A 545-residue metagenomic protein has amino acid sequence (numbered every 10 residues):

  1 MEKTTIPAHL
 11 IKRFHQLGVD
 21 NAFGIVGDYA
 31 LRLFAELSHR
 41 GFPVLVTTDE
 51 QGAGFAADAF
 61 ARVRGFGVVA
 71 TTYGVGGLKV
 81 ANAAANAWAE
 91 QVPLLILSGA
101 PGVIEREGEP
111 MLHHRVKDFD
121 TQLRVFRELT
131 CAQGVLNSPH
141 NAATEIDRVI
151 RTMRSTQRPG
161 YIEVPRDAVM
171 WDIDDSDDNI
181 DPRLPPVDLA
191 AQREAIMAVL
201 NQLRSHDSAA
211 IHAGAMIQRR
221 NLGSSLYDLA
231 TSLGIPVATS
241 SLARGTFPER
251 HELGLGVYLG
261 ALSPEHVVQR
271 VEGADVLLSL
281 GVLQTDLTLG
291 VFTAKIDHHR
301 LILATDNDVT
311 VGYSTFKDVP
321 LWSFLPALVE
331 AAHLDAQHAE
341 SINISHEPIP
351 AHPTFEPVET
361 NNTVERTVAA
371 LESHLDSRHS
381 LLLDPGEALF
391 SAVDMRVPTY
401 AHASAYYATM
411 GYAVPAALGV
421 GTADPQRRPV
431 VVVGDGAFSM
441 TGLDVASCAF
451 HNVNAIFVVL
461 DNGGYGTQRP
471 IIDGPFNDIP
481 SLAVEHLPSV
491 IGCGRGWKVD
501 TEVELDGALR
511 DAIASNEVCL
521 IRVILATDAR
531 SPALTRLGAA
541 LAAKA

Functional and structural regions predicted by a protein language model:
M1-A336, N454-F457: N-terminal alpha/beta PP-like core and its mobile active-site loop of ThDP/TPP-dependent enzymes
M1-E2, N137-H140, S176, I296-P385 (+1 more regions): Phosphate/pyrophosphate-binding active-site segments
P7, H15-G18, I25-D28, L33-S38 (+2 more regions): Active-site diphosphate/adenylate-binding microenvironment
G52-A53, K79, Q122, F324 (+4 more regions): Catalytic-loop motifs flanking and including active-site residues across diverse enzymes
D58, R124, Y227, A369 (+2 more regions): Active-site phosphate/pyrophosphate- and oxyanion-stabilizing loops and adjacent acidic/basic residues in soluble
P93, E107-K117, F390-A545: Thiamine diphosphate
F247, E387, G434: Active-site segments that bind and position negatively charged phosphate/pyrophosphate groups
L280, A304-T305, L383, G434-D435 (+1 more regions): Active-site flanking residues adjacent to catalytic metal/cofactor-binding acidic residues
